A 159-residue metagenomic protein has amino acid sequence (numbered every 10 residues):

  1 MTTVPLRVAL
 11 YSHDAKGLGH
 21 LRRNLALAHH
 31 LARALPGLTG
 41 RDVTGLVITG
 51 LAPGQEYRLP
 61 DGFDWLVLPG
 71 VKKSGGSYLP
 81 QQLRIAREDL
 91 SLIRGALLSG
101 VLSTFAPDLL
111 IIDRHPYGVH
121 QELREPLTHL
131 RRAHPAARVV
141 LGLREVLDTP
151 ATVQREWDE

Functional and structural regions predicted by a protein language model:
M1-G50: N-terminal subdomain of nucleotide-sugar transferases
A9-L10, I111, V140-G142: Structural motif
A9-S12, G37-D89, I93, L97: Conserved nucleotide-sugar phosphate-binding/catalytic loop shared by glycosyltransferases and other
D14-L18, R114-H120, L147: Gly/Ser/Thr-rich loops at beta-strand to alpha-helix junctions that form or flank small-molecule/cofactor-binding
L21-R22, H120-R124, V153-Q154: Conserved strand-to-helix beginnings and helix N-cap segments that scaffold or border functional pockets
P53-Q55, L110-H129: An aromatic- and histidine-rich active-site surface loop
P80-H120: Conserved nucleotide-sugar donor-binding subdomain of glycosyltransferases
L127-E159: Active-site-proximal region of nucleotide-activated glycan assembly enzymes, centered on histidine/acidic-rich loops
